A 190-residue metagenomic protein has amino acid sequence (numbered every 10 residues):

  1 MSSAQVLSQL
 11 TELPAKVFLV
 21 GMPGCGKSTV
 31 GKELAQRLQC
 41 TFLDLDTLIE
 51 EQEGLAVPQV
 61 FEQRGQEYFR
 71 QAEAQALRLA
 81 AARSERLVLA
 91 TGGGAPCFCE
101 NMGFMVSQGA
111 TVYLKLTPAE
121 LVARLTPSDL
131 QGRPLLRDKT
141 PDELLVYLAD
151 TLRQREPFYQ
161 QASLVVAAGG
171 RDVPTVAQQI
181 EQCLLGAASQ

Functional and structural regions predicted by a protein language model:
S2-E12, R37, R153-Q190: NTP-dependent small-molecule kinase module
L19: Hydrophobic anchor at the beta1->P-loop junction of P-loop NTPases
M22: P-loop (Walker A) phosphate-binding loop of NTP-binding proteins
K27: Conserved lysine of the Walker
V30: Hydrophobic positions on the alpha1 helix immediately C-terminal to the Walker A/P-loop
Q36-T47: Post-Walker A helix-loop "phosphate-sensing" segment adjacent to the P-loop in P-loop NTPases
L45-V106, P127: ATP-dependent small-molecule kinase phosphotransfer cores that center on conserved nucleotide phosphate-binding segments
Q108-E156: A glycine- and Lys/Arg-enriched "phosphate-lid" helix/loop adjacent to the NTP-binding pocket of small-molecule kinases
